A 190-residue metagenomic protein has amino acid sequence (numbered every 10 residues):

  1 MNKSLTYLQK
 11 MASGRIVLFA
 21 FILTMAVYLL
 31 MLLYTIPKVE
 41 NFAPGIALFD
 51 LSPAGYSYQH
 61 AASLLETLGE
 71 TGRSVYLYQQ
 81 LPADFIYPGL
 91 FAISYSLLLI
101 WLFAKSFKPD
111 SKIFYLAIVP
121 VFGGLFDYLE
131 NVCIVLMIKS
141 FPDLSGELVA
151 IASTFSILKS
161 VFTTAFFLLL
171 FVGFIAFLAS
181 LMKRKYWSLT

Functional and structural regions predicted by a protein language model:
N2-K3, A179-T190: Short, charged juxtamembrane terminal tails flanking transmembrane helices
K3-Q79: Interfacial loop at the N-terminal end of multi-pass membrane proteins
Q9-I16, G72-Q79, K108-Y115, L144-V161: Membrane-interfacial loop-to-transmembrane-helix junctions in polytopic alpha-helical membrane proteins
F19-L33, L97, F167-L178: Hydrophobic core of alpha-helical transmembrane segments in multi-pass integral membrane proteins
L64-G72, L90, S94-F103, C133-S140: Membrane-helix exit/interface motif
Q80-L102, F167-F171: Hydrophobic alpha-helical transmembrane segments
L99-K139: Hydrophobic alpha-helical transmembrane segments of integral membrane proteins
G123-V172: Alpha-helical transmembrane segments of multi-pass integral membrane proteins, characterized by long hydrophobic
